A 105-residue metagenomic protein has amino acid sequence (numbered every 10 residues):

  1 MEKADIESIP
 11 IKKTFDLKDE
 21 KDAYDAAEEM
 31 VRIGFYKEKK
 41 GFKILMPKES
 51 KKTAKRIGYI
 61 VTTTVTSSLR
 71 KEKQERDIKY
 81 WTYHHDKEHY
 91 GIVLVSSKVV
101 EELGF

Functional and structural regions predicted by a protein language model:
M1-K55, K98, L103-F105: Positively charged, hydrophobic/aromatic-enriched amphipathic segments
Y36-V99, L103: Acidic, low-complexity, intrinsically disordered interaction modules
